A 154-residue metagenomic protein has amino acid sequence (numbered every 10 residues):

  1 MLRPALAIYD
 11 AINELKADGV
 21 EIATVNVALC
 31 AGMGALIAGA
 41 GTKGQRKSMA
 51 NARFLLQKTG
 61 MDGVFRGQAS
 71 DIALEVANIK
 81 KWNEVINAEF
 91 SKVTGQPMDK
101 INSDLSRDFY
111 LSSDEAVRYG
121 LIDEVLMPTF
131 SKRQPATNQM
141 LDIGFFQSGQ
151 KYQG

Functional and structural regions predicted by a protein language model:
M1-M33, A40-G154: N-terminal organellar transit peptides
